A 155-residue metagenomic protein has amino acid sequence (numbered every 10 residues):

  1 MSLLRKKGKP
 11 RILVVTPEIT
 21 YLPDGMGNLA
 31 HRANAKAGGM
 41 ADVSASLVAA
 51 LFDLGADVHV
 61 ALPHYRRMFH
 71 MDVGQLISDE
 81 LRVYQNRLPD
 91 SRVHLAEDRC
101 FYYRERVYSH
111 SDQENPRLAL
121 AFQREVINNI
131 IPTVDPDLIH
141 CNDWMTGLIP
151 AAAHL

Functional and structural regions predicted by a protein language model:
S2-R87: N-terminal subdomain of nucleotide-sugar transferases
K6, V60-T133: A conserved catalytic-core segment of Leloir-type glycosyltransferases
L13-V15, L95, H140: Structural motif
T20-Y21, Y102, M145: Feature marks short, surface-exposed loop/turn motifs that line or immediately flank catalytic pockets and channel
D24, H70, E105, I149-A151: Short glycine-/acidic-enriched loop or helix-start segments at secondary-structure transitions that form or flank
N28-A33, Y108-D112, V134-L138: Glycine- and acidic
N34, G38-D42, Q113-A121, H140-W144: Short, conserved micro-motifs enriched in small and acidic residues
L120-L155: Conserved nucleotide-sugar donor-interacting segment of glycosyltransferase catalytic cores, predominantly GT-B
